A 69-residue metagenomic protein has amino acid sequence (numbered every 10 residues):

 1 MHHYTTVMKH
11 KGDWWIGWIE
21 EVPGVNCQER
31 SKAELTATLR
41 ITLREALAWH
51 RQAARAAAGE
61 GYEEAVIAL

Functional and structural regions predicted by a protein language model:
M1-V7, K11, A33-L69: Short, charged, surface-exposed hinge/linker loops at domain edges that act as mobile lids or interdomain connectors
Y4, W15, V25-C27: Structural detector for hydrophobic anchor residues on beta-strands
K9-E20: Short aromatic-glycine-(Arg/Gly/Cys) micro-motifs in beta-strand/loop hairpins
W18, Q28, A46: Residues that scaffold the ATP/ADP-binding catalytic core of kinase and kinase-like folds
E20, C27, Y62-E64: Polar low-complexity intrinsically disordered regions enriched in Ser/Thr and small residues
P23-A33: A short, exposed loop/beta-hairpin motif centered on an aromatic-Gly-Thr core
